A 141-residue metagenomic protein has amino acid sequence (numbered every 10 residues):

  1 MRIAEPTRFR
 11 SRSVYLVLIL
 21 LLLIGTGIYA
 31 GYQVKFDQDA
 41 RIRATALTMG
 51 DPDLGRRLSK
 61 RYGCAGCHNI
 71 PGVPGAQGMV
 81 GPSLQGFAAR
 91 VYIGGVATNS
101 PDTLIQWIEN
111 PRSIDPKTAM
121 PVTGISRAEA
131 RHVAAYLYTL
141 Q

Functional and structural regions predicted by a protein language model:
M1-F9: N-terminal Lys/Arg-rich, disordered targeting/topogenic segments
V14-Y29: Hydrophobic membrane-insertion alpha-helices, especially the h-region of bacterial N-terminal signal peptides
V34-K60: Electrostatic cytochrome c docking/interface patches
L47-D51, V96, I125: Extracytoplasmic/periplasmic, Sec-exported soluble proteins
D51-L54, S100, L104, E129-V133: Stable alpha-helical elements in mature extracytoplasmic
R56, G66-Q106: Gly/Gly-Pro-rich "capping" loops immediately C-terminal to redox-active cysteine motifs in periplasmic/lumenal
G63: The −1 position to Zn-ligating cysteines in a subset of zinc-ribbon hairpins
G78-F87, W107-L140: Axial heme c-ligation environment in periplasmic c-type cytochrome domains
